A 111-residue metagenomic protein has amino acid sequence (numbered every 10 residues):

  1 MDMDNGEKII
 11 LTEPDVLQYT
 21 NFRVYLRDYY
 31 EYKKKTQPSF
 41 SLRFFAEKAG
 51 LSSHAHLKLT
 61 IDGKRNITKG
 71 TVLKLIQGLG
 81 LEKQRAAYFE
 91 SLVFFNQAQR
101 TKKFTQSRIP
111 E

Functional and structural regions predicted by a protein language model:
D2-P38: A short, Lys/Arg-rich alpha-helix, primarily the initiator
I10-V16, G78-L79, K83-E111: Short amphipathic recognition helices of helix-turn-helix/homeodomain-type DNA-binding modules
Y30, T60-I61, T71: DNA major-groove recognition helix of helix-turn-helix
S39-R43, F104-Q106: Short coil/turn segments at secondary-structure boundaries
R43, E47-I67, I76: Recognition helix of helix-turn-helix/homeodomain-like DNA-binding domains that insert into the DNA major groove
K64-K69, F95-Q99: Short, solvent-exposed alpha-helical "recognition" segments
R65, V72, A87-E90: An amphipathic alpha-helix adjacent to DNA-recognition modules
T71-L79: Hydrophobic micro-packing sites on short alpha-helices
